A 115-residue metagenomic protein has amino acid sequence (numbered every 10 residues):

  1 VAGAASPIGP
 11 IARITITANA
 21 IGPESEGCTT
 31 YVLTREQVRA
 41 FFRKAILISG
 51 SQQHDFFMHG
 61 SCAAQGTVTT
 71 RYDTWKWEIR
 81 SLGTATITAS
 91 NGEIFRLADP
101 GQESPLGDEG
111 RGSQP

Functional and structural regions predicted by a protein language model:
V1-R43, G112: N-terminal trafficking/processing presequences and adjacent post-cleavage segments of proteins routed to secretion
A5, A18, P23, F56 (+4 more regions): Compositionally biased, low-complexity repeat tracts
I11, S90-P115: C-terminal partner/receptor-binding element of secreted or periplasmic proteins
E26-S81: Mature extracytoplasmic domains of secretory-pathway proteins
I48-S49, A63, L82-T86, Q102-S104 (+1 more regions): Residue-level detector of solvent-exposed, low-hydrophobicity positions
D73-F95: Short, compact, well-ordered microdomains
